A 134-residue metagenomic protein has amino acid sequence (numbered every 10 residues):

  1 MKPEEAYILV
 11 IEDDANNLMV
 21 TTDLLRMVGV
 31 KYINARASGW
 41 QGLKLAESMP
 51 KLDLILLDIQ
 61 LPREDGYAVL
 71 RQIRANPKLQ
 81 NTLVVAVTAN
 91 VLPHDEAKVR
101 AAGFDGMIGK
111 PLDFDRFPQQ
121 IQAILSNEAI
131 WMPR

Functional and structural regions predicted by a protein language model:
E12: Conserved acidic carboxylate
A15-N34: Two-component/phosphorelay signaling modules centered on CheY-like receiver
N16, S38-Q41, D65-R71: Acidic catalytic/metal-coordinating carboxylates
T22, A68, V91-G106: Alpha4 helix (beta4-alpha4-beta5 surface) of REC/receiver domains from two-component response regulators
A35-L54: Acidic, metal-coordinating helix/loop segments flanking the phosphotransfer/catalytic sites of two-component signaling
D58, T88: Active-site residues of response regulator receiver
P62, Q80, L92: The feature encodes the CheY-like receiver
L112-I121: C-terminal output helix
